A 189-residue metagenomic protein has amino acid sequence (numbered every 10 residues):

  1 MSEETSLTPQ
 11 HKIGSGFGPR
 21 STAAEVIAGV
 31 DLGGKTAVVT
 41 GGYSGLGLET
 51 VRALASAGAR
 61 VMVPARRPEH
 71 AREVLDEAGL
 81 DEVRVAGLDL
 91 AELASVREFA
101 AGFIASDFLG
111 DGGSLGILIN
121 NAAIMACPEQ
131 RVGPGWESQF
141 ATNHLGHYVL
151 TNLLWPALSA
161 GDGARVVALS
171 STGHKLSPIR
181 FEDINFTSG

Functional and structural regions predicted by a protein language model:
E4-T8, F17-G189: Rossmann-fold NAD(P)H-dependent dehydrogenase/reductase core
K12-I13: Extreme N-terminal tail/first-helix region
